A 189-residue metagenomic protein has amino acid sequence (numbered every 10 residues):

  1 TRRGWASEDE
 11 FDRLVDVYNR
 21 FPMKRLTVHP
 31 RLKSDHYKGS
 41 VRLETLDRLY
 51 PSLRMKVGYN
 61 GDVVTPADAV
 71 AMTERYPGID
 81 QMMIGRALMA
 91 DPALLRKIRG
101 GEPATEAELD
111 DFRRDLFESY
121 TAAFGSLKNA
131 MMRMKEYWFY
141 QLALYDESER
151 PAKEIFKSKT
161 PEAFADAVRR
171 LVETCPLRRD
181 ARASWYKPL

Functional and structural regions predicted by a protein language model:
T1-L189: Flavin-dependent oxidoreductase catalytic cores
